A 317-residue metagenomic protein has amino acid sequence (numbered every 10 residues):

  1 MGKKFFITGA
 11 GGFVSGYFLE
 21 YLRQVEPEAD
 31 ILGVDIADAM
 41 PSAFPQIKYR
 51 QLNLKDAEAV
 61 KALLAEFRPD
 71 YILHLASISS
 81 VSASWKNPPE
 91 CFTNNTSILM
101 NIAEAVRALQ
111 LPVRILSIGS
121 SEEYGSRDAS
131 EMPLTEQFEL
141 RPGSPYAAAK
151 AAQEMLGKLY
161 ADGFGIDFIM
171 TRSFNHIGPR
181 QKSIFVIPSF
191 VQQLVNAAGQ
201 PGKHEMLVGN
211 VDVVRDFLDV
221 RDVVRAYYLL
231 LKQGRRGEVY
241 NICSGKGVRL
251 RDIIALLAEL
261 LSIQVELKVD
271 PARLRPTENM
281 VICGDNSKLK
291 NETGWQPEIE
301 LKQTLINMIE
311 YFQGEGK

Functional and structural regions predicted by a protein language model:
F5-V25: N-terminal Rossmann NAD(P)H-binding glycine-rich loop of SDR-like oxidoreductase domains
T8, N175-Q181, H204-R215, Y240-V248 (+2 more regions): Glycine-rich Rossmann NAD(P)(H)-binding loop
M40, V220, V239, R273-Q296 (+2 more regions): Conserved C-terminal active-site "lid" loop/helix of NAD(P)H-dependent oxidoreductases that clamps the redox cofactor
L54-N94: NAD(P)H-binding glycine-rich loop region in Rossmannoid oxidoreductase-like domains and their noncatalytic homologs
K86, T93-E104, R114, E122-M170: Catalytic helix-loop patch of NAD(P)-dependent Rossmann-fold dehydrogenases
R127-P133, M155-R215, V220-L229, G247 (+1 more regions): NAD(P)-dependent short-chain dehydrogenase/reductase
F190, Q233-L274: Mid/C-terminal beta-alpha module of Rossmann-like enzyme folds, strongest in SDR-family dehydrogenases/epimerases
L301-K317: Amphipathic terminal alpha-helices
